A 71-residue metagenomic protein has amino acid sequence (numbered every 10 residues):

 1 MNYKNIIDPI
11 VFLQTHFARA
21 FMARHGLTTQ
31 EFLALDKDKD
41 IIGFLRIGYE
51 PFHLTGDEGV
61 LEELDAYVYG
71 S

Functional and structural regions predicted by a protein language model:
N2-T29: N-terminal acidic leader/helix
I7, F12, K39, F44-I47 (+1 more regions): Alpha-helical structural elements
R24, T28-F52: Amphipathic, hydrophobic secondary-structure cores in small proteins
Y49-S71: Long, compositionally biased
